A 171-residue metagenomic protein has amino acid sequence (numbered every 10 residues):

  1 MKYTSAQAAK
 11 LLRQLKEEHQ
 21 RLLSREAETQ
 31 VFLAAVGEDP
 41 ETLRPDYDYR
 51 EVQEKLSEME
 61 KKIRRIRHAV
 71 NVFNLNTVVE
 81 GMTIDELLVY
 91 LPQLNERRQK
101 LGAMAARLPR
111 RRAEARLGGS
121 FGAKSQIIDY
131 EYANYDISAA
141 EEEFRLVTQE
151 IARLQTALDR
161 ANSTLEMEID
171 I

Functional and structural regions predicted by a protein language model:
M1-I171: Structural preference for solvent-exposed beta-strand-turn elements and adjacent flexible terminal/loop segments within
